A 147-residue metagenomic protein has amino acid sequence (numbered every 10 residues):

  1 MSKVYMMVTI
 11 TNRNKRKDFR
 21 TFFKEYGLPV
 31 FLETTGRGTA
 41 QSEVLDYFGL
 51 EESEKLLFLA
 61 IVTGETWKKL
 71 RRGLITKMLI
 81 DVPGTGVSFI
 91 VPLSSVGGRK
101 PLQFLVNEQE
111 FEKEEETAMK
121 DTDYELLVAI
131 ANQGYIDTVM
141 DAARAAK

Functional and structural regions predicted by a protein language model:
M1-K147: Positively charged, small/polar-rich N-terminal and surface patches that mediate targeting and assembly and bind
